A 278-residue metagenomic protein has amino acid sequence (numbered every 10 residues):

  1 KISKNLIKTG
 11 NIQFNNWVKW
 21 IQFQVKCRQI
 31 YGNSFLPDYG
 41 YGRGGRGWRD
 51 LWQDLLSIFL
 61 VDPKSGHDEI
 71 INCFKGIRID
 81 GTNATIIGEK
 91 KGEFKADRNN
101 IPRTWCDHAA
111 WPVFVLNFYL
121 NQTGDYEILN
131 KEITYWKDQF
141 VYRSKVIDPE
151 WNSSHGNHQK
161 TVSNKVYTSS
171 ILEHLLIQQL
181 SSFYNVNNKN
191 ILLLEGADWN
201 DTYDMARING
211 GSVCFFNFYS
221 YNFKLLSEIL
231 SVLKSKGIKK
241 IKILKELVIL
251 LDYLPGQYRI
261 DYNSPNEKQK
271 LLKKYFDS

Functional and structural regions predicted by a protein language model:
K1, T202-F218, N222-L225: Beta-strand-rich recognition/accessory modules
K1-R43, I147-D148, N152-S153, L230 (+4 more regions): Acidic/polar, glycine-enriched structural segments that form the non-catalytic walls/loops of the carbohydrate-binding
K4-T9, Q159, V166-S170, D201-G210: Short, charged, low-complexity loops and linkers
R28-P37, T85-R103, L194-G210: Acidic/His metal-coordination segments adjacent to aromatic residues that form catalytic metal sites in metalloenzymes
Y41, G45, L56, L60: C-terminal substrate/ligand-recognition segments
L51, I58-G66, I70-N187, V213-F216 (+1 more regions): Aromatic-rich carbohydrate-recognition surfaces in CAZymes
A84, D138-I147, D204-R207, K245-D252: Eukaryote-specific, cytoplasm-facing alpha-helical/coiled-coil scaffolding segments in long proteins
A84-T85, F218-S278: Catalytic cores of carbohydrate-active enzymes
